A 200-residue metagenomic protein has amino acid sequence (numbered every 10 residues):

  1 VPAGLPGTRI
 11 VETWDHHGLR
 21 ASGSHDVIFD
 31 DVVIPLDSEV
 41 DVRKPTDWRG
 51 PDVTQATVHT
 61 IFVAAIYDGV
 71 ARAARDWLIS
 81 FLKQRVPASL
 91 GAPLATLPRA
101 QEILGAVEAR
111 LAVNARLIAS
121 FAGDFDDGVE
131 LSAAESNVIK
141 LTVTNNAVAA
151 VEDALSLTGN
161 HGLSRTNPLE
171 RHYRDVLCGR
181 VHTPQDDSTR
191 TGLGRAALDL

Functional and structural regions predicted by a protein language model:
V1-I10: A short core secondary-structure module
V11-D15: Short beta-alpha junctions and helix-cap segments that line functional grooves
H16-R110: Glycine-rich beta->alpha junctions and the first turn(s) of the following alpha-helix
A64, A71-A74, L78, V107 (+4 more regions): Amphipathic alpha-helices that form helix-helix packing interfaces
P87-G91, V129-A133, T166: Flexible, glycine/charged-enriched surface loops at secondary-structure junctions
L94-Q101, G105, A133, N137 (+2 more regions): An alpha-helix initiation/capping motif
A112-T142, L155-L163: C-terminal helix-coil-helix/basic helical segment that borders enzyme active sites and/or dimer interfaces and provides
N160-L200: Glycine-rich phosphate/cofactor-binding loops in nucleotide/flavin-utilizing enzymes
